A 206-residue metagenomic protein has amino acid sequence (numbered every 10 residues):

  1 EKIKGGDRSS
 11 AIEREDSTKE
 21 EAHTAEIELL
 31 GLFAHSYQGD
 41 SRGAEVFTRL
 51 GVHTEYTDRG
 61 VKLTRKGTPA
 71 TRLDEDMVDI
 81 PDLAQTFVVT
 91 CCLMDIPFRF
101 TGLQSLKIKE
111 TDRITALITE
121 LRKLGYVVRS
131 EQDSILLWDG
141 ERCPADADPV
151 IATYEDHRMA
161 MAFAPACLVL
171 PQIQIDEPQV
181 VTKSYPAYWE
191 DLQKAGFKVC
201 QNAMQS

Functional and structural regions predicted by a protein language model:
E1-S206: Short, structured segments at the rim of ligand-binding sites
